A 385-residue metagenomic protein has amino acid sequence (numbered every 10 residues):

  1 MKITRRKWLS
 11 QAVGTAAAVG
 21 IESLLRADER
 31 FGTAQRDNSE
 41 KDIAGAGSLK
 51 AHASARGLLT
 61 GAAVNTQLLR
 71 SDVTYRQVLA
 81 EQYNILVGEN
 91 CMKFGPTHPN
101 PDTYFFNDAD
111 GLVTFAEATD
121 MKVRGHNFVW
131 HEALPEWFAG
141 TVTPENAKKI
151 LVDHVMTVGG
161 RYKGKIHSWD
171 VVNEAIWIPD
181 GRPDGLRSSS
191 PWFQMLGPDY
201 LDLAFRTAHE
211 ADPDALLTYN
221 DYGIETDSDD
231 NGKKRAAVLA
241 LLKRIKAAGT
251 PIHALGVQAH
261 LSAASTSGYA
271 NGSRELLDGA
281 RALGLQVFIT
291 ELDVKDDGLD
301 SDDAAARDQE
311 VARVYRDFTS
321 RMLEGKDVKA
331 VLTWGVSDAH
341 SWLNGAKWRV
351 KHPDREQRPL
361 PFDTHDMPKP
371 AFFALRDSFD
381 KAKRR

Functional and structural regions predicted by a protein language model:
M1-I3, K7: Secretory targeting signals
K7-D28: N-terminal export signals
L24-A63: C-terminal segment of N-terminal export signals and the immediately downstream linker at the start of the mature
H52-A55, T74-Y83, D110-K122, R161-K163 (+3 more regions): Acidic (Asp/Glu)-rich catalytic clusters
Q67-A80, I150-V155, K233-R244, Y315-F318: Short, acidic/polar
I85-K93, T97-H98, D108-I224, D296: Substrate-binding cleft and catalytic face of glycoside hydrolase catalytic domains, especially the flexible beta-alpha
D170, A175-Q194, G272-G279, L283 (+4 more regions): Aromatic-rich peripheral "rim/lid" segments of glycoside hydrolase catalytic domains that contact and position glycan
P198, D202-L203, D212-L216, R235-A240 (+3 more regions): Glycoside hydrolase catalytic-domain groove-lining segments
